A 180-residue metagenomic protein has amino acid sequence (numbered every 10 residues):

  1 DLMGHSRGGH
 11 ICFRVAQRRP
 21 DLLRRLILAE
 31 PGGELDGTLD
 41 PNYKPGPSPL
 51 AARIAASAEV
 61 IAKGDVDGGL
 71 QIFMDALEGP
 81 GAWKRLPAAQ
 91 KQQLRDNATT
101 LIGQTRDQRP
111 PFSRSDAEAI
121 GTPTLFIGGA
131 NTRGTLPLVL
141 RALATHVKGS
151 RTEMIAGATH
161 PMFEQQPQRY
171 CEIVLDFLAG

Functional and structural regions predicted by a protein language model:
L2-G4, A29: Short beta-strand immediately N-terminal to the catalytic nucleophile in serine-hydrolase-like folds
G4, G8, C12: Gly/Ala-rich beta-loop-alpha elbow adjacent to hydrolase catalytic centers
F13-R18, L22-I61: Flexible "cap/lid" loop of the alpha/beta hydrolase fold
L22-R24, S150, A158: Core-facing hydrophobic residues within beta-strands of well-ordered domains
A62-I102: Conserved alpha/beta-hydrolase catalytic His-Asp/Glu region
A89-T145, R151-M154: Conserved serine/cysteine hydrolase catalytic core
I155-C171: Catalytic histidine-centered segment of alpha/beta-hydrolase-like enzymes
I173-G180: C-terminal alpha-helix
